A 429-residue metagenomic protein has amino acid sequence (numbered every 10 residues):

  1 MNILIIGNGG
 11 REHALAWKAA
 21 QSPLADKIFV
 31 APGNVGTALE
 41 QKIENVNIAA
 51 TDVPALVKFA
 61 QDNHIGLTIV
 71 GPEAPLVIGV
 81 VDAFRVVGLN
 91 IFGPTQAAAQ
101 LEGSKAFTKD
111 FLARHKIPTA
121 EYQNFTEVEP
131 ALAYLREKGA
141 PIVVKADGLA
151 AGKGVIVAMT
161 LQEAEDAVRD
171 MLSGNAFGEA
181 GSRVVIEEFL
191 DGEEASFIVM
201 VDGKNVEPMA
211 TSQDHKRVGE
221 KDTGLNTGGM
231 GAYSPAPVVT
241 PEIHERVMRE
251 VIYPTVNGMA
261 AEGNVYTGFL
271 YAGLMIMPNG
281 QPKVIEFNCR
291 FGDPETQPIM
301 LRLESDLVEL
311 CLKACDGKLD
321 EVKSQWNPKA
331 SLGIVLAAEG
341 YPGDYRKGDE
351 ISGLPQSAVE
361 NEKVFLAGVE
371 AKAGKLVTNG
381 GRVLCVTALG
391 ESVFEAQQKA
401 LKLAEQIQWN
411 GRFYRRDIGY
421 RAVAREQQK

Functional and structural regions predicted by a protein language model:
M1-A97: ATP-binding N-terminal substructure of ATP-dependent carboxylate-amine bond-forming enzymes
Q21-P23, A38-L39, F92, R114-K116 (+12 more regions): Solvent-exposed alpha-helices and their adjacent loops that cap or buttress functional pockets in soluble metabolic
N45-T51, Q123-E127, A158: Short acidic-hydrophobic, aromatic-tinged amphipathic segments that line or gate anion-handling sites
F92-G154: A conserved helix-loop-beta module that forms one wall/lid of the active-site cleft in ATP-utilizing catalytic domains
G154, A158-T296: Internal nucleotide-binding/catalytic subdomain
M248-L270, N288-V359, A371-K372: Active-site "cap" helix and flanking loop/linker of ATP-utilizing ligase/carboxylase catalytic domains
V369-K372, T378-K429: Generic C-terminus detector
